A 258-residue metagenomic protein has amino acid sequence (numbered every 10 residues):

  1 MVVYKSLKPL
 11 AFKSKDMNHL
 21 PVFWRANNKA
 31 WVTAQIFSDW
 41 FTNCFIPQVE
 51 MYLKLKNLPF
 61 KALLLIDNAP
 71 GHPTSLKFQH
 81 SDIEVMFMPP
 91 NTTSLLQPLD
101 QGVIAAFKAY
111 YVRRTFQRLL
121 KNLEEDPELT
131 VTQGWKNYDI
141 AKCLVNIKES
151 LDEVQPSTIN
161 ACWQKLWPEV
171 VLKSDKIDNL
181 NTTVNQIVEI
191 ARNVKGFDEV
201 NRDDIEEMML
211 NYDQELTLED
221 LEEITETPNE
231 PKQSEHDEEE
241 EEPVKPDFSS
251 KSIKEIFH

Functional and structural regions predicted by a protein language model:
V2-H258: Acidic, serine/proline-rich intrinsically disordered regulatory segments in large eukaryotic nuclear proteins
